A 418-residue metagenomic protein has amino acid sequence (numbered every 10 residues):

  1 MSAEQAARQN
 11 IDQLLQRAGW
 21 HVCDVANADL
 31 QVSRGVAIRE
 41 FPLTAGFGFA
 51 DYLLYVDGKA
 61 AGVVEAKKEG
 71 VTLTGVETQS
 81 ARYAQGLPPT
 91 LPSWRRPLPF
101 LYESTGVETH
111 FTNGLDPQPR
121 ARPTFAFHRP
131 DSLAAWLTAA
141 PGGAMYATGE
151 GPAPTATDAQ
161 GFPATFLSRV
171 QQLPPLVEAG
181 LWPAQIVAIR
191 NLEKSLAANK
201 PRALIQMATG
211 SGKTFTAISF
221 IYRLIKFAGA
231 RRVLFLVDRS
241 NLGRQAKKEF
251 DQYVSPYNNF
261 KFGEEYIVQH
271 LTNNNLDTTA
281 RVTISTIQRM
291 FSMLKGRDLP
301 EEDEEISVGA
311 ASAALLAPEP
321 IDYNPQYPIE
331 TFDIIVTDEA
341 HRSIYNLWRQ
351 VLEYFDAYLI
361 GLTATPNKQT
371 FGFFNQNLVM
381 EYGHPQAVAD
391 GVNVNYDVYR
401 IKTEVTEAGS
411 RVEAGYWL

Functional and structural regions predicted by a protein language model:
M1-R232, S240-N259, T278-V282, Q288 (+3 more regions): ATP-dependent helicase/translocase motor core
P92-W94, G229-V233, Y257-E264, G309 (+1 more regions): Flexible phosphate/Mg2+-sensing switch loops adjacent to catalytic phosphate-binding sites
L181, F235, T337: Conserved SAM-binding loop
S240, F262-N273, I287-S292: Conserved helicase motor
L242, R289, T337-S343, N367-K368: Residues immediately C-terminal
S292-K295, Y354, V405-G409: Short, solvent-exposed loop/turn elements at domain surfaces
E301-G361: SF2 helicase catalytic motif II
G372-L418: Interdomain helical connector at the RecA1-RecA2 junction of SF1/SF2 helicase-like NTPases
